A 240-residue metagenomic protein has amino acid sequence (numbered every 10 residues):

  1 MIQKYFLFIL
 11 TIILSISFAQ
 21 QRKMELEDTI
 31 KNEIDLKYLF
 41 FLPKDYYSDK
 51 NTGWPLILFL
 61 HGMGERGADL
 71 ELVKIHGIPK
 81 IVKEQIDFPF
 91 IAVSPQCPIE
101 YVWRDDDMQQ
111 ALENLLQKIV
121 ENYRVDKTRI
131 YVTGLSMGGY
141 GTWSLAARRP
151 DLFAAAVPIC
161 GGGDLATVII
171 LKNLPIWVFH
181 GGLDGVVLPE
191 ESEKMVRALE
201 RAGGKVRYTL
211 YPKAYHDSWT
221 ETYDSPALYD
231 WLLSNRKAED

Functional and structural regions predicted by a protein language model:
M1-R22: Bacterial Sec-dependent N-terminal signal peptides
S17-L56, T133-L135, Y140, L145 (+3 more regions): A domain-start/cap signature at the N-terminus of enzymes
K44-T52, E100-M137: Gly/Ser-rich "nucleophile elbow"/oxyanion-hole loop immediately N-terminal to the catalytic nucleophile in hydrolases
L56, L60-E113: Active-site machinery of serine-nucleophile hydrolases
L72-K83, C160-I169, E190, K194: Alpha-helical scaffolding within the catalytic cores of extracellular/periplasmic polymer-degrading hydrolases
F88, L171-I176: Short, proline-enriched alpha-helix->beta-strand connector loops that line the catalytic pocket of alpha/beta-hydrolase
Q117-N122, T128-K172: Primarily recognizes the serine-hydrolase "nucleophile elbow" in alpha/beta-hydrolase and SGNH/GDSL folds
I159, P175-D240: C-terminal catalytic histidine-bearing segment of alpha/beta-hydrolase fold enzymes
